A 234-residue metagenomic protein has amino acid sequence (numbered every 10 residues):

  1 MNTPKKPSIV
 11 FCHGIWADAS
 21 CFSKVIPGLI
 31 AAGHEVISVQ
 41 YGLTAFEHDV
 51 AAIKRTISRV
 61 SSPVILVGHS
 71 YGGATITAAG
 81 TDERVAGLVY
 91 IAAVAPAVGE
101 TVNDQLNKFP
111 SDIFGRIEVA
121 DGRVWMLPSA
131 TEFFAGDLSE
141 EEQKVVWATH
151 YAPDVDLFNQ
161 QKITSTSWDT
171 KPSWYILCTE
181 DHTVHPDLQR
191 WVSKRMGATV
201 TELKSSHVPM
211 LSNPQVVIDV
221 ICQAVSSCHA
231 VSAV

Functional and structural regions predicted by a protein language model:
P4-F46, V64, A78: Conserved HGGG/HGGXW glycine-rich cap/lid loop of the alpha/beta-hydrolase fold
G42-L43, K204-V208: Histidine-bearing beta->alpha loop at or near hydrolase active sites
E47-V64: Conserved acidic catalytic loop of the alpha/beta-hydrolase fold
V67-G72, I76: Gly/Ala-rich beta-loop-alpha elbow adjacent to hydrolase catalytic centers
T81-T131, V155-K162, V184: Flexible "cap/lid" loop of the alpha/beta hydrolase fold
L88, W174-D181: Conserved strand-to-loop "acid loop" that flanks and positions the catalytic carboxylate
R123-T170: Conserved alpha/beta-hydrolase catalytic His-Asp/Glu region
T179-K204, L211, V216, Q223-A224: Conserved loop-alpha-helix segment in the C-terminal half of the alpha/beta-hydrolase fold that carries the catalytic
